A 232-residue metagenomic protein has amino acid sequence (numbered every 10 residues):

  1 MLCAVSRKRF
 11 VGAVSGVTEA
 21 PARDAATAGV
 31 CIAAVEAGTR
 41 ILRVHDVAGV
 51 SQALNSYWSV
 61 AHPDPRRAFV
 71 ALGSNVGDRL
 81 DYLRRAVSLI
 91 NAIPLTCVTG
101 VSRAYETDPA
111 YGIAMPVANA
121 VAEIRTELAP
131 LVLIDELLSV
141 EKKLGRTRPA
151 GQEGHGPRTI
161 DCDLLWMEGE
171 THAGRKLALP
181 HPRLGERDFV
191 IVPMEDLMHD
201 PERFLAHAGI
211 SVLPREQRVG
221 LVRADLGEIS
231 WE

Functional and structural regions predicted by a protein language model:
M1-A13, E36-A37, A61-L72, V76-T159 (+1 more regions): Nucleotide and nucleotide-moiety/phosphate-recognizing core
M1-H62: Active-site-adjacent loop and "lid" segments of alpha/beta metabolic enzymes
S15-G16, N55-S56, R84, L177-L179 (+1 more regions): Short amphipathic alpha-helical segments
T27, C31, V47-V50, L83 (+4 more regions): A general structural signal for well-ordered alpha-helical segments in protein cores
V47, V76, C162-L164: Generic detector of well-ordered alpha-helical packing
V47-P63, Q217-E232: Short, basic/aromatic-enriched C-terminal tail that caps enzymatic domains
A53-L54, D81-L83, G169-T171, P201: Short, function-defining helix-loop hinge/capping sites that tune catalysis or transport
A110-V117, L131-I134, L138-E232: Flexible, gly/pro- and Lys/Arg-enriched active-site loops
